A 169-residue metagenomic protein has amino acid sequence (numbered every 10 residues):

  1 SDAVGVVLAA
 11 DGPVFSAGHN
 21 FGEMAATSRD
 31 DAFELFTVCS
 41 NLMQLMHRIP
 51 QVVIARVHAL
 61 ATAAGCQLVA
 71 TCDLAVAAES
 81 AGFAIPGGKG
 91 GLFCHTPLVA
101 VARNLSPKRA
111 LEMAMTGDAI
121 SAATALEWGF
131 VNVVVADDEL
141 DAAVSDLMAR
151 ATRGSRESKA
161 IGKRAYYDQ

Functional and structural regions predicted by a protein language model:
S1-T27, L45-V57, L74, A78-G82 (+1 more regions): A structural preference for short, pocket-lining loop segments at secondary-structure junctions
A26-T37: A short acidic, glycine-rich active-site loop that binds or catalyzes chemistry on phosphate/adenosine moieties
L42, M46, R56, T62-A114 (+3 more regions): CoA-thioester-processing core
D73-L74, E112, T116-D118, T124 (+2 more regions): Well-ordered beta-strand positions
V76-A81, V131-Q169: C-terminal long alpha-helix characteristic of the crotonase
P107-L111, I120-E127, G154-A160: Short, structured loop/turn "capping" segments at alpha-beta junctions
